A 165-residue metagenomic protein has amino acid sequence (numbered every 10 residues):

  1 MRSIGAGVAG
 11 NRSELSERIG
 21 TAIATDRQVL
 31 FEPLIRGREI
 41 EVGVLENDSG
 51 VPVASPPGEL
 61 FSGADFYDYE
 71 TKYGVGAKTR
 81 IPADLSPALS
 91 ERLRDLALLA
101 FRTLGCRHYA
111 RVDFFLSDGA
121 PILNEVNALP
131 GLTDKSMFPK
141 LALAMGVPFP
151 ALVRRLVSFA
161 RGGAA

Functional and structural regions predicted by a protein language model:
M1-G10, R18: Phosphate/diphosphate-binding glycine-rich loops and adjacent basic-rich segments that engage nucleotide
M1-S3, K78-I81, D134-F138: Short small-residue beta-strand/loop micro-motif enriched in glycine and branched aliphatics
S3, I35, E41, L129 (+1 more regions): Short glycine/serine/threonine-biased micro-segments
A6-V8, R38, V44, L132 (+1 more regions): Gly/Ser/Thr-rich helix-start
G7-N11, V44-N47, S117, N124 (+1 more regions): Short beta-strand-to-turn element immediately C-terminal to the catalytic PLP-Schiff-base lysine in fold type I
R12-D95, I122: Phosphate-binding site of ATP-dependent enzymes
S86-A165: ATP-dependent carboxylate activation and anion-phosphoryl transfer catalytic cores that bind Mg-ATP to form
